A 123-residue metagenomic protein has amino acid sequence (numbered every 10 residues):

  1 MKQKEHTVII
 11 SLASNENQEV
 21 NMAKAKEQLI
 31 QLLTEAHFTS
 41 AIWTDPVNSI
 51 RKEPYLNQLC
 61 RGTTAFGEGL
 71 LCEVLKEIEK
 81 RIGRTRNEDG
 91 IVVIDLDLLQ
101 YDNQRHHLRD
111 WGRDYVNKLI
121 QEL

Functional and structural regions predicted by a protein language model:
K4-I9: Extreme N-terminal starter segment of soluble prokaryotic enzymes
S11-A13: Active-site nucleotide/adenylate-binding loops and adjacent lid/helix of ATP-dependent enzymes
N15-E16, A65: Short, surface-exposed acidic/glycine-rich loop or hinge patches that mediate macromolecular interfaces
N17-N21: Short N-terminal binding/cap micro-motifs at the start of the first secondary-structure element
A23-A65: Short, surface-exposed acidic-centric catalytic microdomains
V47-L56, F66-E73, E77-L123: Flexible, gly/pro- and Lys/Arg-enriched active-site loops
